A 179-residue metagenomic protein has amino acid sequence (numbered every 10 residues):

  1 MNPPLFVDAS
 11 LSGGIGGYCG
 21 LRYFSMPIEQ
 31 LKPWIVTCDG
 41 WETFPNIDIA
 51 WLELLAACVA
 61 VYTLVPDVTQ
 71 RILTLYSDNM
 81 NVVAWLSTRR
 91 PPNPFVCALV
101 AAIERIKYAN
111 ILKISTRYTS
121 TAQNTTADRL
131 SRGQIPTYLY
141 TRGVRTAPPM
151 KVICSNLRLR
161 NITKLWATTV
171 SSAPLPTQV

Functional and structural regions predicted by a protein language model:
M1-S12: Two-metal-ion RNase H-like nuclease active-site motif
N2-P4, N46, W51, I72-T74 (+1 more regions): Beta-strand-rich binding-surface signature of beta-sandwich/beta-barrel folds used to engage anionic ligands
D8, E53, D78, D128: Acidic active-site catalytic centers that drive phospho-/nucleotidyl reactions and related ester hydrolyses
I15-Y18: Short beta-strand scaffold segments in enzyme catalytic cores
L21-L55, N81-P94: A short, polar/acidic, helix/strand-boundary loop motif
C58: Non-catalytic DNA-binding core/recognition domains of DNA-processing enzymes
V61-T126, R132: RNase H catalytic domain
L112, R129-V179: Flexible, low-complexity interdomain linkers flanking nucleic-acid-processing modules
